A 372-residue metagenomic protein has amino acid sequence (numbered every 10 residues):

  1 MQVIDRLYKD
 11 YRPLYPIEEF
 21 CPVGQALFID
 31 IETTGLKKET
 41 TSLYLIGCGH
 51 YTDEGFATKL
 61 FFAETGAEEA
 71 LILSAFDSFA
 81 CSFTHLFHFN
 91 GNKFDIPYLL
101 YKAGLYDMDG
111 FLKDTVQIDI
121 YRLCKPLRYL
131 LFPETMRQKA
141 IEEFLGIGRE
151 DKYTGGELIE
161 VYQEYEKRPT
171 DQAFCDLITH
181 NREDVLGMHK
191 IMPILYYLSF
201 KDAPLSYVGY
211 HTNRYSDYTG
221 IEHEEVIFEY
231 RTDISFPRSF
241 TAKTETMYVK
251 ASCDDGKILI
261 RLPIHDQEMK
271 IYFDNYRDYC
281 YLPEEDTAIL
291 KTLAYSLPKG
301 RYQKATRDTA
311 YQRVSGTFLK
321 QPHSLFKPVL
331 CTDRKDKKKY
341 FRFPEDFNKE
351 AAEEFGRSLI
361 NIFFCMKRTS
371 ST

Functional and structural regions predicted by a protein language model:
M1-I29, T34-T41, Y51-T372: DEDD superfamily 3′-5′ metal-dependent exonuclease/proofreading module
I46-C48: Short beta-strand scaffold segments in enzyme catalytic cores
